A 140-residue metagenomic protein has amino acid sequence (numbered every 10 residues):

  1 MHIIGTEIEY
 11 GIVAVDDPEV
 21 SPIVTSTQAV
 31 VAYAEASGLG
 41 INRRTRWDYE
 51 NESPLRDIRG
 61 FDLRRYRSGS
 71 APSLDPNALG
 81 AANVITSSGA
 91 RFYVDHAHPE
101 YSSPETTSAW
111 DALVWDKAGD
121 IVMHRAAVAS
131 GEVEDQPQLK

Functional and structural regions predicted by a protein language model:
M1-L139: Terminal catalytic/cofactor-binding subdomain
